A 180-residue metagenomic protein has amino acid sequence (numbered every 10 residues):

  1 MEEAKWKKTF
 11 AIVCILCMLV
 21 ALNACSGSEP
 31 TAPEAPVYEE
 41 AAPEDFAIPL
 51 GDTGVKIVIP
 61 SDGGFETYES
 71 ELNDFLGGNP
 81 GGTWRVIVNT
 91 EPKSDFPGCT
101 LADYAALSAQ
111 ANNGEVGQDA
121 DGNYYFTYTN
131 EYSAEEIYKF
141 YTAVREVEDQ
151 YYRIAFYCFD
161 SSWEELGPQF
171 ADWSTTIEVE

Functional and structural regions predicted by a protein language model:
E2-E3, V13, V20, C25-N73 (+1 more regions): N-terminal targeting sequences that direct proteins away from the cytosol to non-cytosolic compartments
E3-A4, D149: General helical secondary-structure elements
K5-K8, E34, K56, K93 (+1 more regions): Context-gated lysine
K7-I15: Sec-dependent signal peptide recognition, specifically the positively charged N-region followed immediately by
C14-I15, C25, E146, Y152: Enrichment for repetitive, rod-forming helical segments
L16, S108-A111, W173: Alpha-helix boundary/capping residues
Y68-R153, C158: Conserved polar/disulfide-associated segments of primarily extracytoplasmic proteins
